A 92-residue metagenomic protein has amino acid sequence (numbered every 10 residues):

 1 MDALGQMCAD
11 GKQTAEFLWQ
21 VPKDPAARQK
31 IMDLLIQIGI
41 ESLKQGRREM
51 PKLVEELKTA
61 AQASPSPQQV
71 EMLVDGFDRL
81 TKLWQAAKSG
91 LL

Functional and structural regions predicted by a protein language model:
M1-F17, E41-R48, S64-L92: Amphipathic, coiled-coil-like alpha-helical segments
Q20-S64: Extended, amphipathic alpha-helices with heptad-repeat/coiled-coil or helix-bundle character that serve as
